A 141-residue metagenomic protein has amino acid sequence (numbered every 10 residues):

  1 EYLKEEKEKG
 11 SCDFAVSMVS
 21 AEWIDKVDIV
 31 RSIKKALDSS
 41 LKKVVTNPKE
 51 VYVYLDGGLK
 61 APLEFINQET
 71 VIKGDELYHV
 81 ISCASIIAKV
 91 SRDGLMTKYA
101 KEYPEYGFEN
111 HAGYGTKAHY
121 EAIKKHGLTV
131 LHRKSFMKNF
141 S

Functional and structural regions predicted by a protein language model:
E1-S141: RNase H-like, Mg2+-dependent phosphodiesterase core, and more generally RNA phosphate-backbone-engaging helix-loop
